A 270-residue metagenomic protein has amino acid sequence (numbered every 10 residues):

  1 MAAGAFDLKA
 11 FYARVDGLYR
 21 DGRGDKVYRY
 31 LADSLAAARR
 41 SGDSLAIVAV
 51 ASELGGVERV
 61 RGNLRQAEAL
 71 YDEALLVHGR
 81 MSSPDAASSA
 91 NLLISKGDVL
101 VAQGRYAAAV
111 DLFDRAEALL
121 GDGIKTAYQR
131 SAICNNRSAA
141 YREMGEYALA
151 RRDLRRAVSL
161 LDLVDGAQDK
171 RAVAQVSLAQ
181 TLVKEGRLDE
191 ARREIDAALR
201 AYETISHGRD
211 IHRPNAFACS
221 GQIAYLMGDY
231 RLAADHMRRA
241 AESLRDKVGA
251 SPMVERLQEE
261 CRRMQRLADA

Functional and structural regions predicted by a protein language model:
A2, R40-D43, R80-P84, G121-T126 (+3 more regions): Short coil/turn linkers that connect adjacent helices within long alpha-helical scaffolds, especially alpha-solenoid
K9-R40, G56, V60: Alpha-helical segment of the N-proximal tetratricopeptide repeat
Y12-R20, A49-V60, A87-A102, Y128-E143 (+3 more regions): Conserved alpha-helical positions within TPR/SEL1-like repeat arrays
A32-A36, E73-R80, D114-D122, R155-L163 (+3 more regions): Amphipathic alpha-helical segments of tetratricopeptide repeats
S131-A216, S220, L226, S243-D246: Eukaryotic tandem repeat interaction scaffolds
L244, G249-A270: Terminal, low-structured helical/coil segments at or just beyond the last alpha-helical repeat
